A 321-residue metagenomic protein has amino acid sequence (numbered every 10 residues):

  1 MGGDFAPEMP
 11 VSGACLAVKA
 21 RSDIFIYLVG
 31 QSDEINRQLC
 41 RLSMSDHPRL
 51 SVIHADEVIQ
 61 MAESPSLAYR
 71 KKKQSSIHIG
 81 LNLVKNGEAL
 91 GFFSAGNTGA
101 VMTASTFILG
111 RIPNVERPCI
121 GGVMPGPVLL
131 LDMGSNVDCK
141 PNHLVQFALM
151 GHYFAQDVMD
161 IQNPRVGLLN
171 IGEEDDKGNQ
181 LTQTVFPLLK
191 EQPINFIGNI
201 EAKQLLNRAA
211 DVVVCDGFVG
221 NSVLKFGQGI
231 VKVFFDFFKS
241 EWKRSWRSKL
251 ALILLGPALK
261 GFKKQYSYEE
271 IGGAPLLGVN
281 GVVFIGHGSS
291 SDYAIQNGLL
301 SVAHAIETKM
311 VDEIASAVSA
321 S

Functional and structural regions predicted by a protein language model:
M1-E8, Y69, S135-V145, I285-S291: Short, glycine-rich nucleotide/cofactor-binding loops
D4-M61: N-terminal glycine-rich anion-binding loop in soluble enzyme alpha/beta folds
E8-M9, R21-Y27, S32-D33, V137-A202 (+2 more regions): Glycine-rich phosphate/diphosphate-binding loop of Rossmann-like nucleotide-binding domains
V11-A17, A100, A104-G121, T184-L189 (+1 more regions): A glycine- and small-aliphatic-rich helix-loop capping segment at beta-alpha/alpha-beta transitions that lines
M44-A89: Phosphate/nucleotide-donor binding subsite
L83-M102, K177, T182-Q183, L188 (+1 more regions): Glycine-rich phosphate-binding loop
T106-L130, V212-V213, G217-S321: Glycine-rich phosphate/nucleotide-binding loop
